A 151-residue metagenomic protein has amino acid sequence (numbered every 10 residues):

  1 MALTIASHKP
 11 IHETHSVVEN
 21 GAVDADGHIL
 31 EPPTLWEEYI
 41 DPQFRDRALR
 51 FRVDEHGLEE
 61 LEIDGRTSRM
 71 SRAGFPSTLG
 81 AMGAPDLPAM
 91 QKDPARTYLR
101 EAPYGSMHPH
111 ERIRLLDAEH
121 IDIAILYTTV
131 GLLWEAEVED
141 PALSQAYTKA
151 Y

Functional and structural regions predicted by a protein language model:
M1-Y151: Helix-coil boundary/capping segments in enzymes
